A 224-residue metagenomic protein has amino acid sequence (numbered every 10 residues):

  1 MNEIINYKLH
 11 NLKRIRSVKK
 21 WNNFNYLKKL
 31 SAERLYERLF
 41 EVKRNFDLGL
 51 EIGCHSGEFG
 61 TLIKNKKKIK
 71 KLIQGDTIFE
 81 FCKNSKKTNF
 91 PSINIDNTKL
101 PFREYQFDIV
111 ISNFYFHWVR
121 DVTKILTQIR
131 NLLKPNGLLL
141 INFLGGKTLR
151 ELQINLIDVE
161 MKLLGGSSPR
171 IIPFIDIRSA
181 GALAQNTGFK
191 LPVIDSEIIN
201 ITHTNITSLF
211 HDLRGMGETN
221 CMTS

Functional and structural regions predicted by a protein language model:
M1-R44: Class I SAM-dependent methyltransferase Rossmann-like catalytic core, especially the SAM/SAH-binding loop
L30, E58, E80, H117 (+3 more regions): Short alpha-helical
E37-R103, I109, T123-T127: Class I SAM-dependent methyltransferase SAM/SAH-binding core
R44, R120, K134: Short conserved AdoMet
D108-T123, T127, F143-G145: A short SAM/SAH-binding and catalytic strip from SAM-dependent methyltransferases
T123-L138: A short glycine-rich, Lys/Arg-flanked "PGG" loop and its adjoining helix->strand segment in the class I
L140-N205, M216-T223: Conserved catalytic/acceptor-binding region of the Class I
